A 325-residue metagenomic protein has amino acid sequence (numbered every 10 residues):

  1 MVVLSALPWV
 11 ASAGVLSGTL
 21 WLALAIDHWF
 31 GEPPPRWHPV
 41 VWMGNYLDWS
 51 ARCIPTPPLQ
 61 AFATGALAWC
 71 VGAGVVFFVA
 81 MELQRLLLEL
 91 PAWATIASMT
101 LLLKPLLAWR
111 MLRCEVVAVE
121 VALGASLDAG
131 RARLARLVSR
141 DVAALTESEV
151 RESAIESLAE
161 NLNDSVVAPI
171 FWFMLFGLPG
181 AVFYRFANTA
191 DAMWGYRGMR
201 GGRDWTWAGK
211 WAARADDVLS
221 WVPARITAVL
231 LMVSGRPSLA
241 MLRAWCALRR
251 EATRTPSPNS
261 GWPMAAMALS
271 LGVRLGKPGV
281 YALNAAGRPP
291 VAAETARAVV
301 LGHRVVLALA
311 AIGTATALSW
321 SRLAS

Functional and structural regions predicted by a protein language model:
M1-F183, G195-S325: Hydrophobic alpha-helical transmembrane segments
N188: Substrate/ligand-engaging "lid" and interaction regions
D191-A192: Glycine-rich phosphate/dinucleotide-binding loop and adjoining beta-alpha-beta core of small-molecule
